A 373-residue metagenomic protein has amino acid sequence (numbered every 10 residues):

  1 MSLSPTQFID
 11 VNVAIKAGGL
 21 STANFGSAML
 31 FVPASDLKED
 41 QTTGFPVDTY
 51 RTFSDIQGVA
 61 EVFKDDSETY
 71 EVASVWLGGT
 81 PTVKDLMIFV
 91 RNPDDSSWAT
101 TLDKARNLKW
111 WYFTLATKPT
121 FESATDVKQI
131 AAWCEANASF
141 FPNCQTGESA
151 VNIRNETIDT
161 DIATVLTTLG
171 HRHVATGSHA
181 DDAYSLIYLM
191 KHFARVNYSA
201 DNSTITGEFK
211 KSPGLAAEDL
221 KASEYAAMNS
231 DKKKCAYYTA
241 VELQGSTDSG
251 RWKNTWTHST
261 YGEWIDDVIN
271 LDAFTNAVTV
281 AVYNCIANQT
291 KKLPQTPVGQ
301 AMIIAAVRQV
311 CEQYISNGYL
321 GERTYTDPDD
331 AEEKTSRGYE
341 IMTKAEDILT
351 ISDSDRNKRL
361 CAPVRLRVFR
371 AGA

Functional and structural regions predicted by a protein language model:
M1-A373: Surface-exposed assembly/interface segments
